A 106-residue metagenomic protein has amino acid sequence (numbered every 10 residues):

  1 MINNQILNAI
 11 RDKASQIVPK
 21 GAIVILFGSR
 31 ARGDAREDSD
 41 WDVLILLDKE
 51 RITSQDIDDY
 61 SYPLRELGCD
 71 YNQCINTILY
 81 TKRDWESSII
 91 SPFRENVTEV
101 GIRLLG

Functional and structural regions predicted by a protein language model:
M1-I25, A31-E37, D48-G106: Catalytic core of pol beta-like nucleotidyltransferases
W41-L46: Short beta-strand->loop micro-motif that forms the acidic, two-metal-ion catalytic signature in nucleotide-processing
